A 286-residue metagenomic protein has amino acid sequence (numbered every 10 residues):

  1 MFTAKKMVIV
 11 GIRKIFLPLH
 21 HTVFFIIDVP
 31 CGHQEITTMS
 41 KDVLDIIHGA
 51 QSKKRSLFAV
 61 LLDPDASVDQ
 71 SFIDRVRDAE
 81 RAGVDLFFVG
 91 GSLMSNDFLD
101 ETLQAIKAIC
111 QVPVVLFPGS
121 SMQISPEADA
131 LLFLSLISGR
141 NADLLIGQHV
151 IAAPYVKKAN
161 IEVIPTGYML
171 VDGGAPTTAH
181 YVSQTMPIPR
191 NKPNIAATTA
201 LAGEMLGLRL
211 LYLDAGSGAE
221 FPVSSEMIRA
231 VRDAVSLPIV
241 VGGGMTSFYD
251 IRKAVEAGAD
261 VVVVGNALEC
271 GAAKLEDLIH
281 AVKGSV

Functional and structural regions predicted by a protein language model:
T37-L62, Y155-I164, D172: N-terminal amphipathic alpha-helix/helix-capping segment at the start of soluble metabolic enzymes
S56-S71, T177-I195, V241: Active-site mouth loops of central-metabolism enzymes
F58-L62, F87-V89, V114-L116, L131-F133 (+4 more regions): Hydrophobic faces of well-ordered beta-strands that scaffold small-molecule active sites in alpha/beta enzyme cores
V89-M94, S135-L144, A215, G244-M245 (+1 more regions): Glycine-rich phosphate-binding active-site loops on the catalytic face of alpha/beta enzymes
L99-S120, F221-T246, L278-V286: Alpha-helix-loop-beta-strand connector modules within alpha/beta enzyme cores
L116, S121-F133, M245-V262: Catalytic cores of alpha/beta
Q123-A200: Conserved anion-binding
V182-I228, E269-L275: Glycine/Thr-rich beta-alpha phosphate-binding loop at enzyme active sites
